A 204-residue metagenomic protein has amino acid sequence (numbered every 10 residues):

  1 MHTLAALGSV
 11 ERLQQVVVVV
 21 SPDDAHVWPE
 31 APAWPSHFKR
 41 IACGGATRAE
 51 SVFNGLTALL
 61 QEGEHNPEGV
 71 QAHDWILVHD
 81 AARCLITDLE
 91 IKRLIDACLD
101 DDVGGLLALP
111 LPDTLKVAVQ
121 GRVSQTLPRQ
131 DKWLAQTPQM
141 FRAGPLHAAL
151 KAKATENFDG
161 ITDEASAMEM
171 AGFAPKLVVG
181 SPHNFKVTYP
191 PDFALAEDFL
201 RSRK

Functional and structural regions predicted by a protein language model:
M1-H73, E156: Conserved N-terminal catalytic core of the sugar/cofactor nucleotidyltransferase
P22, P110-D113, P182, P191: Glycine-rich beta-alpha junction loops
V27-P29, L94, A196: Hydrophobic packing residues within well-ordered alpha-helices of enzyme cores
R48, A81-L85: Acidic metal-phosphate-binding loop of nucleotide-sugar-dependent transferases
G55, H79-D80, P110, R142 (+1 more regions): Residue-level signal for inorganic ion chemistry
I76: Short aromatic/hydrophobic "clamp" motif used to bind/position activated sugar donors
L85-V178: Conserved core of the sugar-phosphate nucleotidyltransferase
N184-K204: Hydrophobic helical membrane-anchoring modules
